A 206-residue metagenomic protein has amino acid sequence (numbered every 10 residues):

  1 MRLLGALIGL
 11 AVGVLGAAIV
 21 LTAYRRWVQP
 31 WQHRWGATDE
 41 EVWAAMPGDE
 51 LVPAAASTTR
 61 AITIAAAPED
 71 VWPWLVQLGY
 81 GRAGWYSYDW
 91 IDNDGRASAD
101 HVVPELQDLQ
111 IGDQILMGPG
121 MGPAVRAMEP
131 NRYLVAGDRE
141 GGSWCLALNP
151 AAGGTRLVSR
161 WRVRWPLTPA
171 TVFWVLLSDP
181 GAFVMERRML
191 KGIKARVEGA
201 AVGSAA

Functional and structural regions predicted by a protein language model:
M1-A11: Membrane-penetrating hydrophobic segments
L7, A17, A55-A61, Y133 (+2 more regions): Intrinsic-disorder/low-complexity, polar/charged segments enriched in Ser/Thr/Lys/Arg/Asp/Glu/Gln
G9, A18-Q110, G203-A206: Hydrophobic ligand-binding cavity/cleft-lining segments
T38-V42, D138-A195: Beta-strand/loop substructures that line and gate deep hydrophobic ligand-binding cavities in soluble
A65-E69, A127-N131, A147-R156, V197-V202: A short, structured loop/turn motif at beta-sheet edges
V71-W74, V125, L157-S159, I193: Hydrophobic pocket/interface hotspot
P104-M121, R126: Glycine-centered loop/turn motifs
G112, A127-A136: Short, hydrophobic/aromatic-rich segments at coil-to-beta transitions
